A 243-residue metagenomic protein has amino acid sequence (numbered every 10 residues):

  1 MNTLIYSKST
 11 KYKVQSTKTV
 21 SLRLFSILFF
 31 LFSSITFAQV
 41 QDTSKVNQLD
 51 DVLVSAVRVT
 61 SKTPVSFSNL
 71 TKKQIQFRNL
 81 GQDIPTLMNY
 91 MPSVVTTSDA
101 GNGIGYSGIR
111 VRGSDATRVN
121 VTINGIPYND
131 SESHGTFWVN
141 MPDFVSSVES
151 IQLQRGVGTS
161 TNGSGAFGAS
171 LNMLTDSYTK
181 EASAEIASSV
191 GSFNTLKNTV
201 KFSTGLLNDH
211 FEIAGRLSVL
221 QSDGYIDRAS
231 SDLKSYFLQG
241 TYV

Functional and structural regions predicted by a protein language model:
I5-I35: Short, basic, low-complexity termini and linkers enriched in Ser/Thr/Gly/Pro that act as targeting/leader peptides
D42-T43, D51: Coil residues (strongly favoring Ser/Thr
K45, V94-G105, I126, E132 (+2 more regions): Short, glycine-/polar-rich solvent-exposed loops and beta-turns at beta-strand/coil boundaries
Q48-G81, G108: N-terminal periplasmic "start-of-domain" segments of outer-membrane beta-barrel proteins
I84-L87, S107-R110, T122, W138-M141 (+3 more regions): N-terminal periplasmic accessory domains that precede and gate Gram-negative outer-membrane beta-barrel machines
P85, N89-P127, E149: Extracytoplasmic beta-strand/coil segments of soluble accessory domains associated with Gram-negative outer-membrane
P127-R155, L174: Short acidic/polar hinge/loop motifs at secondary-structure boundaries that mediate gating or recognition
V190-Q221, I226-V243: Transmembrane beta-barrel wall of Gram-negative outer-membrane proteins
